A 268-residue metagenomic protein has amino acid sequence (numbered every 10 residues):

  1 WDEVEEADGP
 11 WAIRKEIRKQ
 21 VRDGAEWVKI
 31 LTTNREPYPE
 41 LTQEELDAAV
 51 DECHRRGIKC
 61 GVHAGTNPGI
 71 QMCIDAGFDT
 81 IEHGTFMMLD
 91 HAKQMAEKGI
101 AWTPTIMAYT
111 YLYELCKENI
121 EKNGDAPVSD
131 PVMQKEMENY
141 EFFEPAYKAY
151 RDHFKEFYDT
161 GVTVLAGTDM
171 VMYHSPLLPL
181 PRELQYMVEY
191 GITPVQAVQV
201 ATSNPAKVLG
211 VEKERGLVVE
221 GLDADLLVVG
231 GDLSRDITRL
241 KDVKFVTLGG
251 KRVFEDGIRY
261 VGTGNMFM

Functional and structural regions predicted by a protein language model:
W1-K15, K59: Active-site mouth loops of central-metabolism enzymes
I13-G24, M87-A101, H153-E156: Short amphipathic alpha-helices and their capping/turn segments at secondary-structure boundaries
E26, D79, D225: Receiver (REC) domain switch/active-site residues of two-component response regulators
I30-Y147, V171-H174, G191, L209 (+1 more regions): Active-site core of metal-dependent hydrolases
R55, Q134-K135, A146-D232, R252: His/Asp/Glu-enriched, well-ordered alpha-helical/loop segment that forms or immediately abuts the divalent-metal
K59, L165, F245: Hydrophobic "anchor" residues on beta-strands that sit immediately upstream of conserved functional sites
E220-G264: C-terminal cap of metal-dependent C-N hydrolases
